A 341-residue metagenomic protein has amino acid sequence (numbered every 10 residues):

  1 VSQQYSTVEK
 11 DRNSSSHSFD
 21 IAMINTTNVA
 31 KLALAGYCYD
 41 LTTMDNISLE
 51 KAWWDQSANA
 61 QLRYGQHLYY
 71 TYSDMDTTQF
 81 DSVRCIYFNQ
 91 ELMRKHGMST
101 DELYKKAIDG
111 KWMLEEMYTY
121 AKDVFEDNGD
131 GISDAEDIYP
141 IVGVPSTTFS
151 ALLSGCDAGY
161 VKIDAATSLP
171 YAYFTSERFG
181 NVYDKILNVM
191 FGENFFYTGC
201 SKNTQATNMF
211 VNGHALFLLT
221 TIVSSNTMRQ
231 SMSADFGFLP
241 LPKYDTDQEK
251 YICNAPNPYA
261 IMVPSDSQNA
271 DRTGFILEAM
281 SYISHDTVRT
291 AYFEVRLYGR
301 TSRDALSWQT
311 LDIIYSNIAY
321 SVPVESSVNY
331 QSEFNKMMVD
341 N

Functional and structural regions predicted by a protein language model:
S2-S57, Q61-R63: Extracytoplasmic "Venus flytrap"/periplasmic binding protein-like
Q4-S18, V29-A30, A35, E116-D123 (+1 more regions): Short helices/loops that flank or line small-molecule/ion binding pockets
A30-Y37, T42, S57-Y104, G143-T167 (+1 more regions): Periplasmic solute-binding protein
T42-W54, A107-D109, G159-F179, T246-Y251: Short, solvent-exposed loop/beta-turn-alpha elements that line the ligand-binding surface or hinge of extracytoplasmic
L114, Y118-D123, L152-S201: Glycine-centered hinge/linker elements that transmit conformational signals in sensory and ligand-binding systems
N128-D137: Acidic, glycine-anchored loop motifs typical of Ca2+
R229-L297: Extracytoplasmic/periplasmic substrate-recognition and gating elements
T290-N341: C-terminal capping/gating helix-and-loop segments adjacent to ligand/active sites or protein-protein/ligand interfaces
